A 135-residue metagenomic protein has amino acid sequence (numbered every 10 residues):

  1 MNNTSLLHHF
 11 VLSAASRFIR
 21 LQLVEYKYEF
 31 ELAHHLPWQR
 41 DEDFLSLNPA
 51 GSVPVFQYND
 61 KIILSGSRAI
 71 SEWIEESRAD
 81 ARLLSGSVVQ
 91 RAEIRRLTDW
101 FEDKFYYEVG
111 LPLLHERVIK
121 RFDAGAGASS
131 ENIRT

Functional and structural regions predicted by a protein language model:
M1-N132: GST-like domain detector, emphasizing the conserved glutathione-binding G-site in the N-terminal thioredoxin-like
